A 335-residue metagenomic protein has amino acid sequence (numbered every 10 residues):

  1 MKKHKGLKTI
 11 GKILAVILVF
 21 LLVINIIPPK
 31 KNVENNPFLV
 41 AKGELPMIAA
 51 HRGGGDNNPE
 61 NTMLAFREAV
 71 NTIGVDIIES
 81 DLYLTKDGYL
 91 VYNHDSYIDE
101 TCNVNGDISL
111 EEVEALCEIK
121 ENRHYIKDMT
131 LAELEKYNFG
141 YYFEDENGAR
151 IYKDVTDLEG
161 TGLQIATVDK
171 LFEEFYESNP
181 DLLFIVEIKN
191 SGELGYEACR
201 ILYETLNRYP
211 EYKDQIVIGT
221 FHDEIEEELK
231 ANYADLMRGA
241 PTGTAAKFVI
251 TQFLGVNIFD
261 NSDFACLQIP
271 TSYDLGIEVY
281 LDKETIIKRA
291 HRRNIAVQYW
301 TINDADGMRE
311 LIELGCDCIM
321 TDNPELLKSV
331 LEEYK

Functional and structural regions predicted by a protein language model:
K2-K335: Phosphate-group recognition and catalysis centered on beta-loop-alpha active-site segments
